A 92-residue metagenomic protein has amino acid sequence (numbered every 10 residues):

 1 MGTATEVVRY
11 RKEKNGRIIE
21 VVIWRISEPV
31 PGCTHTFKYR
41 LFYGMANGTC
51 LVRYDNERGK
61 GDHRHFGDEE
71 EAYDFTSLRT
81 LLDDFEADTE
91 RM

Functional and structural regions predicted by a protein language model:
M1-H63: The feature represents the first ordered module of a protein
R64-D68: A short small-residue
E69-M92: Short, compact, well-ordered microdomains
